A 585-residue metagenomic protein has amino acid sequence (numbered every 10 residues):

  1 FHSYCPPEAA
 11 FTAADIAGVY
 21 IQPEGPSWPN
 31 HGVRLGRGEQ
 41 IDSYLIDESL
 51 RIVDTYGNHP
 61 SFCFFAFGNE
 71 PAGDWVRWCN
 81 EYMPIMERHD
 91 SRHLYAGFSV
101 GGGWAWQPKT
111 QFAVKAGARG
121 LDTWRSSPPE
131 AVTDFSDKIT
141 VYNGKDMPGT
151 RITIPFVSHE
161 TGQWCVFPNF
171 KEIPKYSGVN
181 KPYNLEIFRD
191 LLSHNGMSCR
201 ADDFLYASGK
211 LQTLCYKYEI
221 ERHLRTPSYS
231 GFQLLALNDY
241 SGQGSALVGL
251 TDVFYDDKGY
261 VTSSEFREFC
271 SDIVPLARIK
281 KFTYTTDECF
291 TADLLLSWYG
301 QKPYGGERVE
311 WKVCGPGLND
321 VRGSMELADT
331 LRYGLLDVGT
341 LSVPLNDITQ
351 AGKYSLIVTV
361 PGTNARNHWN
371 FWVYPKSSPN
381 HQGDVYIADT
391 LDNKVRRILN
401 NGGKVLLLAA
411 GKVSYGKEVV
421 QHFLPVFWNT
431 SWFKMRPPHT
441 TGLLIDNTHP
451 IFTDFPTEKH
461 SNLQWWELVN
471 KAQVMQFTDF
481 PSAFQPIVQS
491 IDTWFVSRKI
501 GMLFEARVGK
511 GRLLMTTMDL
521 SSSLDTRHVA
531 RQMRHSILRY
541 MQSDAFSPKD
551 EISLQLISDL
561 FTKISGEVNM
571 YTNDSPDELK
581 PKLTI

Functional and structural regions predicted by a protein language model:
F1-T251: Substrate-binding/catalytic cleft of secreted carbohydrate-active enzymes, primarily glycoside hydrolases
V33-H59, P108-A118, K145, L407-W466: Ligand-binding grooves and catalytic loops that recognize ribose/phosphate and carbohydrate rings, and esterified lipid
H89, L235-G300, V309: Aromatic-rich peripheral "rim/lid" segments of glycoside hydrolase catalytic domains that contact and position glycan
S136-T140, G411-G416, S431-H528, A545-I585: Catalytic beta-strand/loop cores that center a nucleophilic Ser/Cys/Thr and support acyl-enzyme chemistry
D287-L327, V338-P344, A351-P361: Beta-strand-rich binding/interaction modules
L327-T330, N364-N380: Short beta-strand elements
W372-T390, P548: Low-complexity, Pro/Ser/Thr- and charge-rich linker/hinge segments at domain boundaries
G383-T430, R507-R512, T516, I537-Y540 (+1 more regions): Short alpha-beta junction capping motif
